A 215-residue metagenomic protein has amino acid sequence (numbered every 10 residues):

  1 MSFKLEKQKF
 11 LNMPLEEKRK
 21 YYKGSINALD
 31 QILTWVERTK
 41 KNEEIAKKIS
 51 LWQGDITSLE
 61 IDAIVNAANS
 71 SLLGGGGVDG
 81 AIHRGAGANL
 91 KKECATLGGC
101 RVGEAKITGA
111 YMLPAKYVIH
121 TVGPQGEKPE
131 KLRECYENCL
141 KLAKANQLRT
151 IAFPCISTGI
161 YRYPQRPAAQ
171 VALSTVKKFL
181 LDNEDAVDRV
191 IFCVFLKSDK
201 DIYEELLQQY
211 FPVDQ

Functional and structural regions predicted by a protein language model:
M1-Q215: Macrodomain-like recognition of ADP-ribose-binding/processing modules
